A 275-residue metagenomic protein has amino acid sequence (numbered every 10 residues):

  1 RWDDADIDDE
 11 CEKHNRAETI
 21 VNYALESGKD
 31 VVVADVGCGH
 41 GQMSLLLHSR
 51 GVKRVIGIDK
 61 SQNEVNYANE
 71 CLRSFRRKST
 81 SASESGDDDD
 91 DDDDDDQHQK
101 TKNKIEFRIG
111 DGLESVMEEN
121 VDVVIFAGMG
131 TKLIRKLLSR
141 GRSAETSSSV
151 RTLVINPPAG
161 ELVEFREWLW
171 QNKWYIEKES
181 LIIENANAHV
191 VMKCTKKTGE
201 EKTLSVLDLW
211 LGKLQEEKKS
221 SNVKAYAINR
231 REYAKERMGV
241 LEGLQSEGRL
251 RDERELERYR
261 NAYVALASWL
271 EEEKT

Functional and structural regions predicted by a protein language model:
R1-I7, S81-D95, T275: Eukaryotic N-terminal low-complexity, Ser/Thr- and Lys/Arg-rich leader segments that predominantly function as
R1-N22, E106, L113-D122, F126 (+1 more regions): Class I S-adenosyl-L-methionine
D30-G39: Conserved class I S-adenosyl-L-methionine
H40-V52: Conserved SAM-binding loop of SAM-dependent methyltransferases across substrates and taxa, primarily the Class I
H48, N66-R76, T80, R166 (+3 more regions): Class I S-adenosyl-L-methionine
R54-D59: Conserved SAM-binding motif I beta-strand of class I
S61-N63: Conserved SAM/SAH-binding beta-strand->alpha-helix loop
N69-D87, D94-E118: S-adenosyl-L-methionine
